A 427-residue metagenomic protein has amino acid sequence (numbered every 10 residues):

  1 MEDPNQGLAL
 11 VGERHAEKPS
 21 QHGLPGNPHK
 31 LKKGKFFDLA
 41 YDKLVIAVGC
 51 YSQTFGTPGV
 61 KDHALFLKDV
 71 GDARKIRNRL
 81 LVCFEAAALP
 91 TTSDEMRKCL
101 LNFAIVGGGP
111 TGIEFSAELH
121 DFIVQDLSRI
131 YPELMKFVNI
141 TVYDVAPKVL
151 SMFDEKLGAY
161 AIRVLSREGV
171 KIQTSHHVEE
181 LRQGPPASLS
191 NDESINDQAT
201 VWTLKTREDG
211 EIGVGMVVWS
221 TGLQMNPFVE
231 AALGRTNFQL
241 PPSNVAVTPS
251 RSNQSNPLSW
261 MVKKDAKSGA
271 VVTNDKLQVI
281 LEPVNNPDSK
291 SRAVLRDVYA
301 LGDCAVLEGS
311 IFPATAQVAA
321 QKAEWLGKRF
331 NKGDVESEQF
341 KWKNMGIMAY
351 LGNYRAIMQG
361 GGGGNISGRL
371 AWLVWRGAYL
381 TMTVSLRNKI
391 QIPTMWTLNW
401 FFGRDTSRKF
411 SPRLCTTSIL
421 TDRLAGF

Functional and structural regions predicted by a protein language model:
M1-H22, T174-V201: A conserved short coil-to-beta-strand element within the FAD-binding core of flavoproteins
M1-N102, V218: FAD-binding core/adjacent interface of flavoenzyme oxidoreductases
H22, N27-H29, P185-Q198, P241-S255 (+2 more regions): Eukaryotic N-terminal low-complexity, Ser/Thr- and Lys/Arg-rich leader segments that predominantly function as
H63-T91, I212-A320: FAD-site-proximal beta/loop scaffold in flavoenzymes
I76-A88, F115-S128, G327-G333: Short, well-ordered amphipathic alpha-helices
C99-F103, F115-E179: Rossmann-like dinucleotide-binding cores of NAD(P)H-dependent redox enzymes
T111: Hydrophobic/small residue at the entry helix of a nucleotide-binding pocket
V318, K322-F427: C-terminal, flexible cofactor-proximal segment of oxidoreductases
